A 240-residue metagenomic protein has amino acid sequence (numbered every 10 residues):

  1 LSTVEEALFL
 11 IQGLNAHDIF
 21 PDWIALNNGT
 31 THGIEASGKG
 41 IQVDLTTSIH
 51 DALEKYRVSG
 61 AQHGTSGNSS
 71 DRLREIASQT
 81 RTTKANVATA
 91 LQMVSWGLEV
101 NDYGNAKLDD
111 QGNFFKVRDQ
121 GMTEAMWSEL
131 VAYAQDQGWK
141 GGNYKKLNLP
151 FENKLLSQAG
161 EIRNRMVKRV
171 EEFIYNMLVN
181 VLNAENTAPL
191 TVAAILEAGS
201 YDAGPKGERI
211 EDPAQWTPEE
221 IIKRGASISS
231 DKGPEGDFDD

Functional and structural regions predicted by a protein language model:
L1-Y56, E75, Q79: Alpha/beta enzyme core
D22-L26, V58-H63, T83-V87: Hydrophobic faces of well-ordered beta-strands that scaffold small-molecule active sites in alpha/beta enzyme cores
T30-E35, Q79-E99: Glycine-rich phosphate-binding active-site loops on the catalytic face of alpha/beta enzymes
L53-S59, R81-K84, N180, A184: Structural alpha-beta junctions
S66-T82: Catalytic cores of alpha/beta
S95-V117, R163, V167-Y175: C-terminal helical cap(s) of enzyme catalytic domains, especially alpha/beta-barrels
D102-L149: Charged, glycine/proline-rich intrinsically disordered loops and linkers
Y133-D240: C-terminal extensions of enzymes
